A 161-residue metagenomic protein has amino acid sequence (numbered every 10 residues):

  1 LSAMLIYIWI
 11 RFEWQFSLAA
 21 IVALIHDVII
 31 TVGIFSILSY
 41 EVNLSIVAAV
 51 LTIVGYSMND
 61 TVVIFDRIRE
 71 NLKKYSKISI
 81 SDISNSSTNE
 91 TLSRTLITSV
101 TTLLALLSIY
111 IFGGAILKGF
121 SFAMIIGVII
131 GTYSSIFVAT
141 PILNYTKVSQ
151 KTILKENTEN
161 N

Functional and structural regions predicted by a protein language model:
L1-I34, L51, S99-I109: Internal alpha-helical transmembrane segments of multipass membrane proteins, especially hydrophobic lipid-embedded
L1-R11, V22-H26, S39, S84-L96 (+1 more regions): Alpha-helical membrane-interface segments at transmembrane helix boundaries
I10-F12, L38-Y40, F112-G114, K147-V148: Short helix-capping/hinge motifs at transmembrane helix termini and TM-loop junctions
F16-R69, I126: Hydrophobic transmembrane alpha-helices and their membrane-interface caps in long multi-pass transport proteins
V47-R67, N89, S93, I97-L104 (+1 more regions): Transmembrane alpha-helix detector for multi-pass membrane proteins
E70-N89, S93, T140-N161: Terminal, Lys/Arg-rich, intrinsically disordered segments and adjacent short helical elements of membrane-protein
K77-F112, F122, V128, T132-S135: Pore- and gate-forming transmembrane helices of large, multi-pass membrane proteins
F112-N161: Hydrophobic alpha-helical transmembrane segments of membrane transport and translocation systems, primarily multi-pass
